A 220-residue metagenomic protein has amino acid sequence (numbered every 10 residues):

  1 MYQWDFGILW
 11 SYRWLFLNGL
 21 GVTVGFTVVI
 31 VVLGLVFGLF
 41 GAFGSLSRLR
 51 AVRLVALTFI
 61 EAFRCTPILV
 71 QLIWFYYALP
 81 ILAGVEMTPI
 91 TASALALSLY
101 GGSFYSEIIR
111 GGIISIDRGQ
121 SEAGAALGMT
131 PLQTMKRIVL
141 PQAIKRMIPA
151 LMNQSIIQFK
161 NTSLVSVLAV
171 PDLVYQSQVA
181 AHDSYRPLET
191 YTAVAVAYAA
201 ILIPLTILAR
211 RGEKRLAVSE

Functional and structural regions predicted by a protein language model:
M1-E220: Transmembrane alpha-helices and adjacent helix-loop boundaries
